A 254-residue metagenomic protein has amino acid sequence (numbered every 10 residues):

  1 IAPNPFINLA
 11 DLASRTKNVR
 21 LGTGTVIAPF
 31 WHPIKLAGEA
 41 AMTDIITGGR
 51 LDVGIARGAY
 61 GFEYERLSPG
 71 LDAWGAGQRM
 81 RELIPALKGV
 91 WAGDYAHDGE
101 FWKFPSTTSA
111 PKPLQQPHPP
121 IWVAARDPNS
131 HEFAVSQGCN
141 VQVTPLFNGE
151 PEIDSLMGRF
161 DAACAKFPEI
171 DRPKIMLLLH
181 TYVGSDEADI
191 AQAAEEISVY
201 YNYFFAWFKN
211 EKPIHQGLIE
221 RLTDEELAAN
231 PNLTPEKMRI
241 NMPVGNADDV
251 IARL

Functional and structural regions predicted by a protein language model:
I1-L21, Q116-P119: N-terminal beta1-alpha1-beta2 module of alpha/beta enzyme domains
L12, T43, V53, L87 (+4 more regions): Conserved, mostly hydrophobic/aromatic
R15-N18, T47, V135-Q142, S198: Glycine-enriched alpha-helix->loop->beta-strand junction motifs that scaffold or abut catalytic
L21-G24, L51-I55, I121-A124, C139-T144 (+1 more regions): Hydrophobic faces of well-ordered beta-strands that scaffold small-molecule active sites in alpha/beta enzyme cores
P29-H97, V141-Q142, F147-P151, R172 (+1 more regions): Flexible, glycine-rich active-site loops centered on histidine and acidic residues that chelate a metal or position
E39, A125-E132, A247-L254: Short, acidic/polar
A73-A110, P151-L254: An alpha-helical appendage that flanks or caps ligand/catalytic pockets
D127-N148: A conserved active-site cap/scaffold subdomain adjacent to cofactor or substrate pockets
